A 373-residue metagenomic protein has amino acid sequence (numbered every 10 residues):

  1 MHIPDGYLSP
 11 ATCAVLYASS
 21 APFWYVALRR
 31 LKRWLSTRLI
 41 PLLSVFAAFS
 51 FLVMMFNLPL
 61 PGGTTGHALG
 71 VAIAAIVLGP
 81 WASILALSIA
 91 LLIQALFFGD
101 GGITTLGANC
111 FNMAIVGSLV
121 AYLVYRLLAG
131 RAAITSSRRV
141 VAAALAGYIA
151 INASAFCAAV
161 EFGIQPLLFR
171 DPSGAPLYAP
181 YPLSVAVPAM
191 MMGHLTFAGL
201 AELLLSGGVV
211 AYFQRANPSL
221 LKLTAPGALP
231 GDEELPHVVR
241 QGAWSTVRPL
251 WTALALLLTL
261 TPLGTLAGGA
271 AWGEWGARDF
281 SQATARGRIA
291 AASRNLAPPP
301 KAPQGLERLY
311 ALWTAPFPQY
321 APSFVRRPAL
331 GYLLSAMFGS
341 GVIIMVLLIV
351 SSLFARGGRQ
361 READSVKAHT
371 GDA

Functional and structural regions predicted by a protein language model:
M1, M192, K301-L348: Individual transmembrane alpha-helix segments
H2-P10, A14, S19-A74: Hydrophobic transmembrane alpha-helices
L16-R29, F49-M54, L119-Y122, G147-F162 (+3 more regions): Hydrophobic core segments of alpha-helical transmembrane domains in multi-pass membrane transport and ion-translocation
M54-A121: Alpha-helical membrane segments and adjacent membrane-interface helices in multi-pass membrane proteins
M113-A159: Short helix-perturbing small/polar motifs within transmembrane alpha-helices
V141, L145, A189-G193, P230-A255: Membrane-water interface at loop-to-transmembrane-helix junctions
A225, I344-A373: Juxtamembrane interface at the cytosolic side of transmembrane helices
L256-L312: Aromatic-rich transmembrane-lumenal/periplasmic boundary elements in polytopic membrane proteins
